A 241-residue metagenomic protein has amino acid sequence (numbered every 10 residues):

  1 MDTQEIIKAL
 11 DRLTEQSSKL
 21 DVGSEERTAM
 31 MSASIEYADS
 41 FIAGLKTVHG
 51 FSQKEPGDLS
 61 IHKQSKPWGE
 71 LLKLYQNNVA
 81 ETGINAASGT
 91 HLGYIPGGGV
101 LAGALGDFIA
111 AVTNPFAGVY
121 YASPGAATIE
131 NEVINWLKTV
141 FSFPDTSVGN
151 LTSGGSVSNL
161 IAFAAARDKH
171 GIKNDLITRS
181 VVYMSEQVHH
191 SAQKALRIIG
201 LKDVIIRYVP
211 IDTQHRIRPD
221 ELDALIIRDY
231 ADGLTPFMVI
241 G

Functional and structural regions predicted by a protein language model:
D2-T146: N-terminal entrance/gating region of PLP-dependent enzymes' catalytic architecture
Q16, S147-V148, S180, F237: Short amphipathic alpha-helical segments
G89, V148, I206-V209: Residue-level detector of family-conserved "landmark" positions at structurally sensitive sites
G103, Y120-N131, N150-L160, E186 (+2 more regions): Short, amphipathic alpha-helical segments
A104-L105, I134-T139, N159, D168 (+2 more regions): Cofactor-binding active-site loop characterized by glycine-rich and histidine/acidic residues
F116-A117, L137-D145, A166, H170 (+2 more regions): Structural motif corresponding to the C-terminal cap of alpha-helices
E130, I134-N135, T146-D175, A192-A195: Conserved beta-loop-alpha segment that forms the PLP phosphate-binding cup at the N-terminus of a helix
S153-S156, D175-S180, M184-G241: PLP-dependent aminotransferase-class I/II
